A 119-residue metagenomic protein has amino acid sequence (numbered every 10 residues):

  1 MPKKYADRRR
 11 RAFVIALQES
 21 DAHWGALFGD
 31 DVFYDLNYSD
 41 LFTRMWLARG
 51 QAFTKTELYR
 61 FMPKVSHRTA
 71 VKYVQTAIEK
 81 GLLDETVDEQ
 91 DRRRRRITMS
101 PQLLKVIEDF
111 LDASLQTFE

Functional and structural regions predicted by a protein language model:
M1-R11: General nucleic-acid-binding
R9, S20-W24, E108-E119: Amphipathic alpha-helical dimerization/coiled-coil segments that flank or bridge DNA-binding/regulatory modules
F13-F42: Short alpha-helical segments that sit at the start of domains
T43-G50: Short, locally clustered residues in the helix-turn-helix/winged-helix DNA-binding domain
Q51-F61: Short acidic, hydrophobic short linear motifs in intrinsically disordered regions
K64-E79: Short amphipathic alpha-helical interaction segments
I78-D88: A short, conserved structural fragment
D88-L111: Short, cationic-aromatic polyanion-contact patches
